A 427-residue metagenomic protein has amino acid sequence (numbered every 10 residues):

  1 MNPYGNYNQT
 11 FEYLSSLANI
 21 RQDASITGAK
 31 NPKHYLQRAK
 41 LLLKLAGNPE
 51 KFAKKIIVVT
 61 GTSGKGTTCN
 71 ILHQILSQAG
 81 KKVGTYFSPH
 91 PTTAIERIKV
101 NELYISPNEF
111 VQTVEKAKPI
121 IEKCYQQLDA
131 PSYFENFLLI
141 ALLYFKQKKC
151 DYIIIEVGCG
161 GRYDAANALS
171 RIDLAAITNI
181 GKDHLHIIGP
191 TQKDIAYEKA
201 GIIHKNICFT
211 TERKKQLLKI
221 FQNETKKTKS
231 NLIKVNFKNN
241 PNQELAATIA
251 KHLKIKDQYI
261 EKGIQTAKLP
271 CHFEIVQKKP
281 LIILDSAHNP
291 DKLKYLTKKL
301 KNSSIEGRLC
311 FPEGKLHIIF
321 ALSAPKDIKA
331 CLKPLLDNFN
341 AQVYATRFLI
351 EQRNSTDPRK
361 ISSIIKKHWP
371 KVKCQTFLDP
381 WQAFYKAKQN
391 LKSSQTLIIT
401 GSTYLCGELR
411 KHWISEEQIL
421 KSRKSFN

Functional and structural regions predicted by a protein language model:
M1-G61, N70, Q74-A79, Y125-L128: Short functional linear segments
K55, Y152-V157, Y163-A176, I180-H184 (+2 more regions): Nucleotide phosphate-binding/pyrophosphate-handling subdomain across enzymes that bind or process nucleotide phosphates
G66: Residue-level recognition of phosphate/Mg2+-coordinating polar/acidic sites in nucleotide-handling active sites
N70-A117: N-terminal phosphate/diphosphate-binding loop that engages ATP/GTP or pyrophosphate donors across diverse enzyme folds
Y133-E212: Flexible active-site lid/hinge loop adjacent to a nucleotide/diphosphate and Mg2+-phosphate binding pocket
R213-V235, N239-N240, K251, L281-I282 (+1 more regions): C-terminal helical cap/extension that packs against the catalytic core of soluble nucleotide-cofactor enzymes
I350, L420-N427: Short, flexible loop segments at boundaries between secondary-structure elements
S402: Active-site-proximal loop/hinge segments that shape catalytic or ion-binding/gating pockets
